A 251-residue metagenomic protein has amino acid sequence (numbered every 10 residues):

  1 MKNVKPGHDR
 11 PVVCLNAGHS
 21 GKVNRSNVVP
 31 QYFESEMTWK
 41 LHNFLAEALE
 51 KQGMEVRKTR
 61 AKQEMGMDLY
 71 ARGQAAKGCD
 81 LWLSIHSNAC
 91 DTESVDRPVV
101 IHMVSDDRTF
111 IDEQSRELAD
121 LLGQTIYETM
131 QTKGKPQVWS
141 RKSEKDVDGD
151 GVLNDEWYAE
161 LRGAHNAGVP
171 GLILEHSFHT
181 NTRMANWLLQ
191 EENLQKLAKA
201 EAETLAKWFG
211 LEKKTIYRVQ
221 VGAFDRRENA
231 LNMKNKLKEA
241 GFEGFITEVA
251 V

Functional and structural regions predicted by a protein language model:
M1-L118, E248: Catalytic-core regions of hydrolytic enzymes
P11-C14, V23-R25, Y32, W82-T92 (+1 more regions): Active-site-adjacent mobile loop/cap segments within catalytic or ligand-binding domains
K40-E50, S115-Q131, N186-K213: Long, well-ordered alpha-helical scaffolding segments within enzyme catalytic domains, especially pronounced
G53, D80, M130-Q131, G241: Glycine-centered loop/turn motif at secondary-structure junctions
M54-Q63, I85, Q131-E144, E212-K214 (+1 more regions): Surface-exposed patches in mature extracellular/periplasmic domains of secreted proteins
Q114-W157: Active-site-adjacent substrate-binding region of metalloamidase/peptidase-like peptide-processing proteins
E212-V251: Solvent-exposed beta-strand motifs enriched in subsets of small alpha/beta binding domains, especially certain
